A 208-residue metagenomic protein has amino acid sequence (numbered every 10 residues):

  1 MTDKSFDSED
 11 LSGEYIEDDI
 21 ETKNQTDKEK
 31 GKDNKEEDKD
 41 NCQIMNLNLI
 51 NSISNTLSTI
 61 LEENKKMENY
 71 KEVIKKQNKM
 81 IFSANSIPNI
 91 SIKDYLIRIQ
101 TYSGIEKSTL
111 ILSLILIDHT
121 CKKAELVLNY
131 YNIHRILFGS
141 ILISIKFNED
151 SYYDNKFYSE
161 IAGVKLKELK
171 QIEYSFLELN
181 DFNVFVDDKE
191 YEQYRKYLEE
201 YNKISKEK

Functional and structural regions predicted by a protein language model:
M1-S108, L112, L116-L126, K170 (+1 more regions): Acidic, Ser/Thr/Pro-rich regulatory low-complexity segments at or just upstream of the first helical elements of major
P88, N132-I136, E168: Secondary-structure capping and boundary motifs in well-ordered enzyme cores
K93, Y152-Y153, Y174: Short hydrophobic/aromatic segments of transmembrane alpha-helices and their interfaces
E106-S108, S144-Y152, V184-V186: Short helix-interrupting loop/turn segments at helix-coil junctions
I111-H119, H134-K146: Contiguous, well-ordered alpha-helical segments that form the cores/surfaces of helical PPI scaffolds
V127-I133, F147-A162: Short conserved catalytic/interaction loops centered on acidic-Pro-aromatic/His motifs
K156-E199: Channel- or pocket-lining gating/hinge segments that regulate access to a cavity or pore
